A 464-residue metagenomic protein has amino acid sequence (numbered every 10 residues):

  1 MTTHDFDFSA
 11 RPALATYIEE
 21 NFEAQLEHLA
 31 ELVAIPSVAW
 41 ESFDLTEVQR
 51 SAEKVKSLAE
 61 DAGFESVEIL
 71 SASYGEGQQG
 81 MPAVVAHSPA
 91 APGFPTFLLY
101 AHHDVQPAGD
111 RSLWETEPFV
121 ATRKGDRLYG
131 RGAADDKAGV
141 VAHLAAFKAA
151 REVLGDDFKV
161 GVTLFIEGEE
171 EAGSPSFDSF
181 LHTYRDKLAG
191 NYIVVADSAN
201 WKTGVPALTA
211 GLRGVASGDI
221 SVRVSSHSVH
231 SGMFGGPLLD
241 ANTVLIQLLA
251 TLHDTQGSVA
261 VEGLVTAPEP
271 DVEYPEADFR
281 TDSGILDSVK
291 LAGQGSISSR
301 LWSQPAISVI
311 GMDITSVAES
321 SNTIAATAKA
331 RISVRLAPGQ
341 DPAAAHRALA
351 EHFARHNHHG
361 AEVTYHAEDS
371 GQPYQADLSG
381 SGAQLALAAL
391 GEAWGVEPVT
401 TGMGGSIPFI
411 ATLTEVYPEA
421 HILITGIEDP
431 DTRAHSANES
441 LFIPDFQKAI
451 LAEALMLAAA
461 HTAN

Functional and structural regions predicted by a protein language model:
T2-R131, E152-F158, I332: Acidic/His- and Gly-rich active-site-bordering loop/insert found across diverse amide/peptide-bond hydrolases
P92, K202, A260-E319, T323-T327 (+4 more regions): An extended, acidic, His-containing surface patch that forms the Zn2+-binding/catalytic region of metallohydrolases
H103-D104, L252-Q256, A350-G360: A common structural junction motif
H103-V105, F165-S174, A196-W201, V224-S226 (+2 more regions): Acidic, glycine-rich active-site loops and adjacent beta-strand->loop/helix elements that engage anionic groups
K124-D135, V396-T400: Short pre-catalytic strand/loop immediately N-terminal to key active-site residues, enriched for Gly-Thr
L128, G132-G211, N464: Acidic/histidine-rich catalytic neighborhood of metal-dependent amide-processing enzymes
S179, G235-G257: A short core secondary-structure module
A207-R223, I422-E428: Flexible glycine/proline-rich, aromatic-decorated loop/lid segments
